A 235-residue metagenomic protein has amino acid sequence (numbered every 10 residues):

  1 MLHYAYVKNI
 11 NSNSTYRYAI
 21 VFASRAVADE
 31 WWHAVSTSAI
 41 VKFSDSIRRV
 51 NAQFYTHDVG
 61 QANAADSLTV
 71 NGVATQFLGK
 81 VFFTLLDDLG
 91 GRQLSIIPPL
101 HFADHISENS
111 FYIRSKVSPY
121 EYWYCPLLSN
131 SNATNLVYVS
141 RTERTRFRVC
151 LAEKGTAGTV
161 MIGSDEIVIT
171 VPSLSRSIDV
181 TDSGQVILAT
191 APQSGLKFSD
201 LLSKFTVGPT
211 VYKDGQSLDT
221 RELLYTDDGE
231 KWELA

Functional and structural regions predicted by a protein language model:
M1-A235: Lectin-like carbohydrate-binding module/patch detector with strong preference for beta-trefoil
